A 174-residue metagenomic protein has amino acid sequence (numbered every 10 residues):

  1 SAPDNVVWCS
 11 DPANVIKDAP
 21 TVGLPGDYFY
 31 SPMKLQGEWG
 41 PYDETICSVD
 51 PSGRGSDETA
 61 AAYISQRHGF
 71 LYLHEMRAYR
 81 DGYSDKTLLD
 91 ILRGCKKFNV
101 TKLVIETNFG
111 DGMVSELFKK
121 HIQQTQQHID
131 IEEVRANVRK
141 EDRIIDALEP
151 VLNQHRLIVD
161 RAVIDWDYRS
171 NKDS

Functional and structural regions predicted by a protein language model:
S1-V134, D160-S174: RNase H-like, metal-dependent nuclease domains and their acidic two-metal-ion catalytic environment used
Q124-Q154: Conserved beta-strand -> loop -> alpha-helix junction used to position metal-binding or nucleic-acid-contacting
